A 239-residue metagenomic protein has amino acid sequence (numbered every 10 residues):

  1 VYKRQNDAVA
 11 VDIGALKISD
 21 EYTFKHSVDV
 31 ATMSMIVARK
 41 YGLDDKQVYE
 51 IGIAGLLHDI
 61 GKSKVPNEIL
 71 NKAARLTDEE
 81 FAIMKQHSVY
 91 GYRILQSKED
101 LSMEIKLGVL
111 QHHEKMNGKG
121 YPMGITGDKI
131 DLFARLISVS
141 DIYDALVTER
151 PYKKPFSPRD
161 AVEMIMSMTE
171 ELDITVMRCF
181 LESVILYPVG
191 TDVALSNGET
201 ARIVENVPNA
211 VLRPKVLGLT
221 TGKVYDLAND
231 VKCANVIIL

Functional and structural regions predicted by a protein language model:
K3-L239: Histidine- and acidic-residue-rich, metal-dependent catalytic cores
